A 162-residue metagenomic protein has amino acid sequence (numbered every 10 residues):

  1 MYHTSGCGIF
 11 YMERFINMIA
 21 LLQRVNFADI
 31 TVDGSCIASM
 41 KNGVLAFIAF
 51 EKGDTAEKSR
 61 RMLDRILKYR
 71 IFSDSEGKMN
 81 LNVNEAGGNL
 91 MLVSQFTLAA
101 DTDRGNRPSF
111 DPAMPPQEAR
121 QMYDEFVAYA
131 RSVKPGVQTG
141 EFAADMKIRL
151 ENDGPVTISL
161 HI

Functional and structural regions predicted by a protein language model:
Y2-H3, Y11: Intrinsic-disorder-associated, low-complexity terminal segments enriched in Asp/Asn/His/Tyr and depleted of Lys/Arg
E13-G105, Q117, Q121-I162: N-terminal, polar/charged subdomain of small-to-medium soluble alpha/beta proteins
G105-A113: Short hinge/gating elements
